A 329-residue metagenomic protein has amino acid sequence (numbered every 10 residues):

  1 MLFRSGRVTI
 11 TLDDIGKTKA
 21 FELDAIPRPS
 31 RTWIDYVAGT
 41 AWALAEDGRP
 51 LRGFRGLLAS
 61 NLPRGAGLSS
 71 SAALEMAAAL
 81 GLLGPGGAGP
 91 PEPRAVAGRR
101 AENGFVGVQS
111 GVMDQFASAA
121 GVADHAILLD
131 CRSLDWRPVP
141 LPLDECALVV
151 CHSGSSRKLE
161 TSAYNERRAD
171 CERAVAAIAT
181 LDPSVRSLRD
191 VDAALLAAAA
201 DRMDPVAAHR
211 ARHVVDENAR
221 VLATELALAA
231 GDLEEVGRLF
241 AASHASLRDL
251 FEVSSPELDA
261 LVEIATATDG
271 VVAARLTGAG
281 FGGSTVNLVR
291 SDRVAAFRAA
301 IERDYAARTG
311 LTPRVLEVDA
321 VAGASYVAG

Functional and structural regions predicted by a protein language model:
M1: Extracellular interaction modules
R4-S30, H125-A273, L288-G329: C-terminal nucleotide
G6, R52, G56, E145-A147 (+1 more regions): Residues at beta-strand starts and edge strands
D13, A59-N61, A279, A320: An acidic- and aromatic-residue-enriched active-site/binding cleft used to recognize and process polar
E22-D24, P29-L141, R293-V294, E317: Gly/Ser-rich oxyanion-binding loop with an adjacent helix/lid that shapes the negatively charged ligand pocket
R55, Q109, D259, L276-T277: Short loop/turn and capping residues at structural boundaries
G56-L58, C151-S153, T285: A structural signal for short, well-ordered beta-strand segments
N61-A78, G270-L288: Glycine/serine-rich anion-binding loops at beta->alpha junctions that coordinate negatively charged ligand groups
